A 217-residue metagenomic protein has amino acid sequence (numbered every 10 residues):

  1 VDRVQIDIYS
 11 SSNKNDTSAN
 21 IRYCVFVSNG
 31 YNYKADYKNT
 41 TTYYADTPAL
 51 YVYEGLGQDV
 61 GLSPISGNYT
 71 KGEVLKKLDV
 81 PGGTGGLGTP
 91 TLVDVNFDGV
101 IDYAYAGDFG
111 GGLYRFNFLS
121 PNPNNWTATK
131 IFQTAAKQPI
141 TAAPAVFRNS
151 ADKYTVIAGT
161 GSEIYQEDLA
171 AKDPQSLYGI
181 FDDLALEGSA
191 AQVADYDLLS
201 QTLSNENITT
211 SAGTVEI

Functional and structural regions predicted by a protein language model:
V1-I217: Beta-propeller fold recognition
